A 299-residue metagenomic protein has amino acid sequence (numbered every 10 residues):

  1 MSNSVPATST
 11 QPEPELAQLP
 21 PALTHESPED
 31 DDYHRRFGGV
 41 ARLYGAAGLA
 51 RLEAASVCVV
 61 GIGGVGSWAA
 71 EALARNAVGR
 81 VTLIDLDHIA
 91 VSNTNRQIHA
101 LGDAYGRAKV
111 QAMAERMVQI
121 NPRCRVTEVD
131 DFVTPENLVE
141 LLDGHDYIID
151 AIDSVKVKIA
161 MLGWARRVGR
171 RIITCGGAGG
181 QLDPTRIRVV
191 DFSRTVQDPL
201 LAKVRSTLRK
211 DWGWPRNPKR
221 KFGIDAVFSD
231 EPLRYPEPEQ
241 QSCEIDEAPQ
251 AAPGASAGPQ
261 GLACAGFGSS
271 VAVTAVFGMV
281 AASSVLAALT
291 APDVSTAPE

Functional and structural regions predicted by a protein language model:
M1-C58: N-terminal charged helix/coil linker that caps or initiates catalytic domains
S2-N3, D146-Y147, I152-A272, V276: E1/E1-like adenylate-forming module used to activate ubiquitin-like modifiers and sulfur-carrier proteins
H25, V78-N121: Glycine-rich phosphate-binding loop and adjoining beta1-alpha1-beta2 segment of Rossmann-like nucleotide-binding folds
A54, L141-G144: Alpha-helix C-terminal capping/helix-to-coil transition sites in glycosyltransferase folds
V59-G61, I84: Conserved N-terminal Rossmann-fold NAD(P)-binding element of oxidoreductases
V65-G66: Hydrophobic/small residue at the entry helix of a nucleotide-binding pocket
V129-L138: Conserved SAM/SAH-binding loop
K210, A275-D293: Internal hydrophobic alpha-helix adjacent to the cofactor/substrate pocket in enzyme cavities
